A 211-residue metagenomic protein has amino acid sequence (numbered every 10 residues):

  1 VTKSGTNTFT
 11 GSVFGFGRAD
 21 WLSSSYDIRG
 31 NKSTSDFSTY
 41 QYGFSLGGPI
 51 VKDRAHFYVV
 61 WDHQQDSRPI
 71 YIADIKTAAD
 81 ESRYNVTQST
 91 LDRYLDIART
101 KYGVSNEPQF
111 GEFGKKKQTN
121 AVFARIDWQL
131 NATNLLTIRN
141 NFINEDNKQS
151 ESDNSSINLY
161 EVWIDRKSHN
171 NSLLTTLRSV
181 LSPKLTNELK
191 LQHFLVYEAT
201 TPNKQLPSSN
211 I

Functional and structural regions predicted by a protein language model:
V1-R18, S24, Q41-R54: A beta-strand signature from Gram-negative outer-membrane beta-barrel systems, especially the internal plug domain
G5-N7, V51-R54, Q65, N120 (+2 more regions): Short coil turns and loop connectors of transmembrane beta-barrels in diderm outer membranes and organellar homologs
G11-G15, L46, V59, I126 (+2 more regions): Membrane-embedded beta-strand positions of outer-membrane beta-barrel proteins
G15-W21, H63-S67, F142-D146, H193-Y197: Transmembrane beta-strands of outer-membrane beta-barrel pores
Y26-G30, V104-F110, S155-E161, N171-S172: Extracytoplasmic loops and strand-loop junctions of Gram-negative outer membrane beta-barrel proteins
G43-S45, F123-A124, S172-T175: Membrane-embedded beta-strand positions in outer-membrane beta-barrel channels/transporters
H63-A98, L181, L185-I211: A surface-exposed, glycine/aromatic-enriched loop/edge motif typical of exported proteins
K115-Q118, W128-I211: Replace "related TpsB outer-membrane translocases also match" with "some related outer-membrane beta-barrels such as
